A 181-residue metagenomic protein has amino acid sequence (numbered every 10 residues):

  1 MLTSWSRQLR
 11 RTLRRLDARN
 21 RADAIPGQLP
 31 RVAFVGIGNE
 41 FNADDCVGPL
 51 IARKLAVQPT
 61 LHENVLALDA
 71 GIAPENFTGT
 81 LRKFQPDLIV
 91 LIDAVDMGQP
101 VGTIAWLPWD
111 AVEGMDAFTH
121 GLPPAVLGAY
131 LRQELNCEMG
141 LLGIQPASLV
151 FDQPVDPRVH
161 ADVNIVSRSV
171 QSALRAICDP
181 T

Functional and structural regions predicted by a protein language model:
M1-P146, Q153-I165, S169-T181: N-terminal catalytic or cofactor-binding beta/alpha core of small enzyme domains
